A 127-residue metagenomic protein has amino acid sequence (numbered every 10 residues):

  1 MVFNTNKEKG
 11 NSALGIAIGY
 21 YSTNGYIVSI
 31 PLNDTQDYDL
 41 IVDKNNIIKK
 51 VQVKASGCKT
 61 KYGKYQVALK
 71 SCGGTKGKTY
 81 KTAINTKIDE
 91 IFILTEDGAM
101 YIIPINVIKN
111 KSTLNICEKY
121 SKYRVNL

Functional and structural regions predicted by a protein language model:
M1-Q36, V42-L127: Mixed-charge (Asp/Glu-Lys/Arg
